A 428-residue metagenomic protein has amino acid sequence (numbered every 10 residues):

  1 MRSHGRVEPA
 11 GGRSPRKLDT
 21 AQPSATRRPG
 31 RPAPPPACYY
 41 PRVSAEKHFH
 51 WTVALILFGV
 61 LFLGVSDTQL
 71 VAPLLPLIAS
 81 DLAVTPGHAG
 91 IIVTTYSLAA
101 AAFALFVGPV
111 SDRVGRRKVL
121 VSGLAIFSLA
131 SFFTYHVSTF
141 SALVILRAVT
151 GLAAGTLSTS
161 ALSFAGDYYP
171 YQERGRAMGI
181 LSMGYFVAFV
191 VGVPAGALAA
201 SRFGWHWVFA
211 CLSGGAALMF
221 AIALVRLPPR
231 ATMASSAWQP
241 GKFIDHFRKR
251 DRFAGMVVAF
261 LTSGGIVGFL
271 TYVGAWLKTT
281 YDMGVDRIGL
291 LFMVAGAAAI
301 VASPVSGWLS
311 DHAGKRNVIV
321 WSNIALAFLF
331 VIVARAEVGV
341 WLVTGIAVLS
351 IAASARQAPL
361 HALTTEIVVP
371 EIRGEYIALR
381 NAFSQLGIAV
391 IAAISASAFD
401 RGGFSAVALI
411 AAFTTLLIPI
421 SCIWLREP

Functional and structural regions predicted by a protein language model:
S44-K47, P228-M256: Juxtamembrane intracellular "pre-TM" segments in multi-pass secondary transporters
A72, R252-M293: Extracytoplasmic gate region of multi-pass secondary transporters
A83, G115, H136-A142, D282 (+2 more regions): Helix-breaking motifs and short loop linkers at transmembrane-helix boundaries and internal kinks in secondary membrane
A102-S141, S310: Conserved MFS/SLC helix-loop-helix module at the cytosolic interface between two early adjacent transmembrane helices
A142, Y171, G179-V225: Helix-loop-helix hairpin linking two adjacent transmembrane segments in secondary transporters
L146-F186: Cytoplasmic helix-loop-helix junction between adjacent transmembrane helices in 12-TM secondary transporters
R316-L360: C-terminal transmembrane helical hairpin of 12-TM major facilitator-type secondary transporters
I367-G402: A late C-terminal transmembrane helix in Major Facilitator Superfamily
